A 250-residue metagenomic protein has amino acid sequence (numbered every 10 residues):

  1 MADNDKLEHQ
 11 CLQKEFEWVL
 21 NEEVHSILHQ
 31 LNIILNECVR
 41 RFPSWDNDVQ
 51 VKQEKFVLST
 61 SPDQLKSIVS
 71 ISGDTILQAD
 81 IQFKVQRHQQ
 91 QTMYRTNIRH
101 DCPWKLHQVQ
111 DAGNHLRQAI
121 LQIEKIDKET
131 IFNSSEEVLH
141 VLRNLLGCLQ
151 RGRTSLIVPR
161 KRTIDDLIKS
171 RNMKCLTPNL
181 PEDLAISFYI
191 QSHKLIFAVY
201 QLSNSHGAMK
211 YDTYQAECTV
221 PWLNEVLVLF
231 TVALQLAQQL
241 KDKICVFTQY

Functional and structural regions predicted by a protein language model:
M1-N114: Leu/Val/Ala/Ile-rich N-terminal alpha-helices, chiefly Sec-type signal peptides and the beginnings
K105, V109-Y250: Extended, alpha-helical interaction "stalks"
